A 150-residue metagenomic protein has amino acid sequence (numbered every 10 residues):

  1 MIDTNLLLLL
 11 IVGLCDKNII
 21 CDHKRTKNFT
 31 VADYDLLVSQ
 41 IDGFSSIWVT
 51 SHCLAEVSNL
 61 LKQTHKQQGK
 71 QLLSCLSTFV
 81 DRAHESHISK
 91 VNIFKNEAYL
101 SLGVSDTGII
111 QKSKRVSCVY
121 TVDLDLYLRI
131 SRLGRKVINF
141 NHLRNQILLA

Functional and structural regions predicted by a protein language model:
M1-V49, T64-Q68, L143-A150: Short, well-structured N-terminal submotif of metal-dependent ribonuclease cores
L6-L7, C53, I109, D125-Y127: Alpha-helix capping/helix-boundary segments
L10-L14, S58-K62, L128-L133: A short acidic (Asp/Glu
H23-K27, Q68-D81, D123-D125, R129-I130: Short alpha-helical "patches" and their helix-cap loops
A32-L102, T107-G108: PIN-domain endoribonuclease scaffold, especially VapC-family toxins
K95-L102, I110-C118, V122-A150: Acidic, PIN/NYN-like endoribonuclease modules and their adjacent C-terminal/linker elements
